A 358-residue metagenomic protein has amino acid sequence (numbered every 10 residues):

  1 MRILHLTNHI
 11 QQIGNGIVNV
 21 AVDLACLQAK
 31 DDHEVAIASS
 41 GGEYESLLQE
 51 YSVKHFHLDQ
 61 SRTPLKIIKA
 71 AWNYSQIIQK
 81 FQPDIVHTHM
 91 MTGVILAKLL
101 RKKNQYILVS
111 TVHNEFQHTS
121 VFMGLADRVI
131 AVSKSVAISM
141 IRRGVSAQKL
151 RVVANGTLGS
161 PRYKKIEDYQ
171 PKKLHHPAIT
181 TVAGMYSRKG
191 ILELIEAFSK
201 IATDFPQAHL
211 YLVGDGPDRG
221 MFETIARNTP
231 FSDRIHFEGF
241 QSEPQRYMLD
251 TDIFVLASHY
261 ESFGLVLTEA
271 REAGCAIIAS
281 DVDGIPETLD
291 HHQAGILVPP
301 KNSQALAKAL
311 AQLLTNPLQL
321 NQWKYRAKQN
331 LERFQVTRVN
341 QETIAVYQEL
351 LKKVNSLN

Functional and structural regions predicted by a protein language model:
N15-D23, P177, T181-P206, L210-L212 (+3 more regions): A conserved mid-protein helix/loop that constitutes part of the nucleotide-sugar donor-binding site
I37, A276-A279, L289: Short hydrophobic beta-strand element within catalytic cores of glycosyltransferases and related nucleotide-activated
T63-L65, I141-R142, A147-K149, G156-K173 (+2 more regions): Acidic anion/phosphate-binding donor-loop and adjacent secondary structure in glycosyltransferase catalytic cores
I67, T88-V94, V112: Short His-centered aromatic/hydrophobic patch
I78, R101-I138: A conserved, positively charged/aromatic
E223-G239: Nucleotide-activated donor-binding/catalytic signature segment of Leloir-type glycosyltransferases, i.e., the conserved
F240, H259: Aromatic "clamp/platform" in nucleotide-sugar-dependent glycosyltransferases that forms part of the donor/acceptor
H291-H292, I296-S303, Q312-P317, E332: Conserved acidic donor-binding segment of nucleotide-sugar-dependent glycosyltransferases
